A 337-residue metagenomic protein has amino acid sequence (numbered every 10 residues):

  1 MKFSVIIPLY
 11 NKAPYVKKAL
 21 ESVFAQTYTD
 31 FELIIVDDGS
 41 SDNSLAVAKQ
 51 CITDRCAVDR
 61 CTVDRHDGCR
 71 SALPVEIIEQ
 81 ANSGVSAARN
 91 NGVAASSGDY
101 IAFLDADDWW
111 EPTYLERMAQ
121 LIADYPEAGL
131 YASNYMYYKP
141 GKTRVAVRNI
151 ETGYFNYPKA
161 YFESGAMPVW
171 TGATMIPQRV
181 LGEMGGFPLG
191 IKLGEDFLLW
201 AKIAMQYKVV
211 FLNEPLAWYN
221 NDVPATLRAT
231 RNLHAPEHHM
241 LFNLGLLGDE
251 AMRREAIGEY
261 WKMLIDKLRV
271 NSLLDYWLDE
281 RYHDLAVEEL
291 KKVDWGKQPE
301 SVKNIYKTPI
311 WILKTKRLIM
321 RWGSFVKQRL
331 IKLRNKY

Functional and structural regions predicted by a protein language model:
M1-F24: N-proximal low-complexity "stem/linker" segments adjacent to membrane-targeting elements
M1-S4, F24-I35, N43, L73-E76: Short loop->beta transition adjacent to catalytic acidic/histidine clusters or analogous donor-positioning motifs
S22, T29, D37-A46, D105 (+1 more regions): A conserved acidic beta->alpha catalytic loop
L73, V85, L115-V180, M184: Flexible acidic/His/Gly-enriched loops in nucleotide-sugar-dependent glycosyltransferase catalytic domains
Q80-S96: Glycine-rich, basic loop-to-helix element that forms the pyrophosphate-binding segment of sugar-nucleotide handling
I101: Short aromatic/hydrophobic "clamp" motif used to bind/position activated sugar donors
T152-M240: Conserved nucleotide-sugar donor-binding catalytic segment
N221-Y337: C-terminal subregions of glycosyltransferases and related glycan-biosynthesis enzymes
